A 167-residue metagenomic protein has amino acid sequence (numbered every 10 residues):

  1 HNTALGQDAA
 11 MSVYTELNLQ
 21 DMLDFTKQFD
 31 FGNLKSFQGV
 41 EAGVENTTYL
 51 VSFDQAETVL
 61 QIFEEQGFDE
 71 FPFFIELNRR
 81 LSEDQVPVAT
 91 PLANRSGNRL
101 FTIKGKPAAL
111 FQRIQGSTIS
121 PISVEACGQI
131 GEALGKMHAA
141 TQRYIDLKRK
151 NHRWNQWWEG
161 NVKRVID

Functional and structural regions predicted by a protein language model:
H1-A10: Short, Lys/Arg-enriched N-terminal segments with co-localized hydrophobic residues within the first ~10-30 amino acids
A10-F31: Juxta-kinase regulatory segment immediately upstream of eukaryotic protein kinase catalytic domains
F31-Y49: ATP-binding glycine-rich phosphate-binding loop
L50-D54, I103: Active-site beta-strand termini and strand-to-loop segments that position acidic
V59: Glycine-rich ATP phosphate-binding loop
I62-K106, P121-Q129: A conserved alpha-helical element in kinase catalytic cores
A108-P121: A glycine-centered beta->alpha junction motif in the catalytic cores of kinase/phosphotransferase enzymes
P121-D167: A cross-family kinase active-site recognition segment
